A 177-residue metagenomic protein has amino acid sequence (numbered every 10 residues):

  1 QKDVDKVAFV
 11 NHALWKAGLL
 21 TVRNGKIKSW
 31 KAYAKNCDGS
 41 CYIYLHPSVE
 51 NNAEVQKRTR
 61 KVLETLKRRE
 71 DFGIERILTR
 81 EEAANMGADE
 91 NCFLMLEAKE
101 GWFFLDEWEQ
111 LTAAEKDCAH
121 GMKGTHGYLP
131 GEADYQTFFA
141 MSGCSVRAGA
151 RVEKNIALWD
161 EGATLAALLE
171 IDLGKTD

Functional and structural regions predicted by a protein language model:
Q1-E115, H120: Secreted, luminal/periplasmic, and some membrane-associated catalytic domains that remodel anionic oxygen-ester
K6, V55-V62, G131, Y135 (+2 more regions): Alpha-helical structural motif
W15-A53, M122-L168: Substrate-binding rim/cap in mid-to-C-terminal beta-strand-loop elements of soluble/periplasmic
K67-R68, A166, E170: Sec-exported extracytoplasmic/periplasmic mature domains
E109-Q110, V152-N155, D177: Composition- and surface-driven signal marking solvent-exposed, interaction-prone regions in large proteins
K116-D117, D160, G174: Alpha-helix boundary/interfacial micro-motifs
I171-D177: C-terminal beta-strand edge segments of enzyme domains
